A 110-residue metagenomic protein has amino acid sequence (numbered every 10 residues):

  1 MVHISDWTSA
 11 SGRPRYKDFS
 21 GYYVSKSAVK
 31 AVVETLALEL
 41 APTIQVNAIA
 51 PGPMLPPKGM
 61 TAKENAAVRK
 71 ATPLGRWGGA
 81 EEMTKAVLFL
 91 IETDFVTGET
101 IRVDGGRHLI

Functional and structural regions predicted by a protein language model:
M1-A28, V33-A41, P53: Catalytic loop of short-chain dehydrogenase/reductase
K26, E34, Q45-N47, G75-R76: Short, cationic motifs built from Arg/Lys/His that form the positively charged side of catalytic pockets
K30, L40-M54, V96-V103: Conserved Rossmann-fold SDR core element
P42, K70-P73, E92: The C-terminal cap of the DNA-recognition helix in HTH/winged-HTH DNA-binding domains, marking the helix-to-coil
M54-P56, H108: Conserved sequence/active-site signature of Rossmann-fold short-chain dehydrogenase/reductase
K58-T61: A short local structural element in Rossmann-fold oxidoreductases
K63-E82: Catalytic Tyr-x(3-8)-Lys segment
R76-V103, H108: C-terminal substrate-recognition "lid" of short-chain dehydrogenase/reductases
